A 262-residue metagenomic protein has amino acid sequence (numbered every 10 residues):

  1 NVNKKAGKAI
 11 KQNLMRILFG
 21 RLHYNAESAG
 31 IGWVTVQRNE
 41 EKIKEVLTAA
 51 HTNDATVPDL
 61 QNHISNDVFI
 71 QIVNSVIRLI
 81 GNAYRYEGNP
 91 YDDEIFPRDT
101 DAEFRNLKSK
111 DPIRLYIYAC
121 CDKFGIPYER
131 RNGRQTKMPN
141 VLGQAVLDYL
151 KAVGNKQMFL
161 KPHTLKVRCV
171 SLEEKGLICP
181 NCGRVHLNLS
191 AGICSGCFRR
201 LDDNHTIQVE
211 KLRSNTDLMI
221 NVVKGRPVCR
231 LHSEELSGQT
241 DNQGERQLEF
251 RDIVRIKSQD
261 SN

Functional and structural regions predicted by a protein language model:
N1-Q259: Helicase motor interdomain insertion/brace
